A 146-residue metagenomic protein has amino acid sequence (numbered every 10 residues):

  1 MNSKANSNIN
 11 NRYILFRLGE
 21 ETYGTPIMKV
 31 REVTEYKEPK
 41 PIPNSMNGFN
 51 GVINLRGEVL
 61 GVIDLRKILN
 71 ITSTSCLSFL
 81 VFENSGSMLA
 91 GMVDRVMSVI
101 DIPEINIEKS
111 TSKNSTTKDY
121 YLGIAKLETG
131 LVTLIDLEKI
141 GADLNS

Functional and structural regions predicted by a protein language model:
M1-S146: An acidic, low-aromatic, low-complexity terminal/linker signal
